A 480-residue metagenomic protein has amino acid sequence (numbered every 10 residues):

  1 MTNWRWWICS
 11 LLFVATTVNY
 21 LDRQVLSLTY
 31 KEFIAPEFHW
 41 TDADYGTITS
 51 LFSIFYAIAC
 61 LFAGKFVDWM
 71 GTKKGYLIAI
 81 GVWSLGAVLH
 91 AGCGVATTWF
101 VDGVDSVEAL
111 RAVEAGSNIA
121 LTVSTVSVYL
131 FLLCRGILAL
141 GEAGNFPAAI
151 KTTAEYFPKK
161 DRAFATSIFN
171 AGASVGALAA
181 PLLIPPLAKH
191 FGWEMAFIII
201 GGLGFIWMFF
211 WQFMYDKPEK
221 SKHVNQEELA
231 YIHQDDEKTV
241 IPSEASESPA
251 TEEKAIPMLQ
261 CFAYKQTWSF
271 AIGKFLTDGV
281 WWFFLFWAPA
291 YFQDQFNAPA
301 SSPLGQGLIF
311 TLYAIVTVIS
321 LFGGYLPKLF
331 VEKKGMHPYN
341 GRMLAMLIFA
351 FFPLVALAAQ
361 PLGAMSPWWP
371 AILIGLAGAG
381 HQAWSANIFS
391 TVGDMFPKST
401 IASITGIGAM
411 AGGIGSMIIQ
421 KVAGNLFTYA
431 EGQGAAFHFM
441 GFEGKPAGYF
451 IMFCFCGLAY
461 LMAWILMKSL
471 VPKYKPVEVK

Functional and structural regions predicted by a protein language model:
Q24, S53-L61, A143, A177-L178 (+3 more regions): Residue-level signature of mid-helix packing/kink "hotspots" within the transmembrane helices of 12-pass Major
L26-Y30, F262-G324, H381-S385, F389 (+1 more regions): Extracytoplasmic gate region of multi-pass secondary transporters
Y76, F131, M343-M346: Primarily marks hydrophobic transmembrane alpha-helices of the MFS/SLC 12-helix fold
G81-S124, L347-A364: C-terminal ends and interior cores of transmembrane alpha-helices in multi-pass membrane transporters/permeases
C134-S174: Cytoplasmic helix-loop-helix junction between adjacent transmembrane helices in 12-TM secondary transporters
A173-K222: Helix-loop-helix hairpin linking two adjacent transmembrane segments in secondary transporters
W207-Y215, L354-L362, Y449-K480: Multi-pass alpha-helical transporter architecture, strongest for 12-TM Major Facilitator/SLC carriers used
Y339-N387: C-terminal transmembrane helical hairpin of 12-TM major facilitator-type secondary transporters
